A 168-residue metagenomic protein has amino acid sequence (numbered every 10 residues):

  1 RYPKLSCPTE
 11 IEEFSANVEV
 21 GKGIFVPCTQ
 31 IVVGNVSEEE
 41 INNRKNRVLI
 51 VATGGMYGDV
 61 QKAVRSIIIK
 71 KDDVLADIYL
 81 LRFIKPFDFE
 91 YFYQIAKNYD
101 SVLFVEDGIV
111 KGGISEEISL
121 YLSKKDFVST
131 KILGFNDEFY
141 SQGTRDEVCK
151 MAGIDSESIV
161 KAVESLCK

Functional and structural regions predicted by a protein language model:
P3-K168: Thiamine diphosphate
